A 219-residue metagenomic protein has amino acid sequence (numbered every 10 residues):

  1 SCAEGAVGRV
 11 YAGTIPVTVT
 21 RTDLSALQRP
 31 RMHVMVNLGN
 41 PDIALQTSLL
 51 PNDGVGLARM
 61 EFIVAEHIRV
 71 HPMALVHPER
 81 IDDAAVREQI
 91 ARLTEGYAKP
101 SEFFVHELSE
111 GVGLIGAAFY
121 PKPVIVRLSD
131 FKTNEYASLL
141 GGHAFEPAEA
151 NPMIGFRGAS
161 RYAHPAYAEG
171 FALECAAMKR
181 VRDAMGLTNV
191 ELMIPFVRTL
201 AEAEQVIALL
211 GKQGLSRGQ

Functional and structural regions predicted by a protein language model:
S1-A6: Structured functional modules or segments
V7-A26: Short, compositionally biased
T22-Q219: Conserved alpha/beta-domain cores
